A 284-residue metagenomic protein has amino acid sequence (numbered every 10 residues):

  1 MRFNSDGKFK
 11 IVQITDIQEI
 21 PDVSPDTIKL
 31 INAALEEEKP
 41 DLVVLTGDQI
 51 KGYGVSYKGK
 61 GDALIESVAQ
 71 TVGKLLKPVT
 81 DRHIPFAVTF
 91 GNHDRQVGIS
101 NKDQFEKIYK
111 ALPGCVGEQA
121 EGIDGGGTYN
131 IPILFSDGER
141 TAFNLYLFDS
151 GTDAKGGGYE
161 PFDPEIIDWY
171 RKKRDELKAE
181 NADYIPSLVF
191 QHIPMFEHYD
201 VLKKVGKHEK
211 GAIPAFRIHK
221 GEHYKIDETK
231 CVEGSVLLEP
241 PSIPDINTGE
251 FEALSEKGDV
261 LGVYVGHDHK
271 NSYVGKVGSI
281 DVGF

Functional and structural regions predicted by a protein language model:
M1-K74: N-terminal active-site segment of His-dependent metallophosphoesterases
M1-S24, I31, A179-D183, F190-L202 (+2 more regions): Mobile, glycine- and charge-enriched loop segments and immediately flanking short secondary-structure elements within
G7-K10, E38-V43, T80-A87, T141-F143 (+3 more regions): Loop/turn elements at helix/coil->beta-strand transitions in domains of secreted/extracellular proteins
K8-Q18, A142-T152, F190, I280-F284: Active-site-proximal beta-strand elements of phosphoester/diester hydrolases
D16, I31, V43, D48 (+5 more regions): Divalent metal-coordination and catalytic microenvironments
I20-D22, K51-G54, V88-S100, D153-G156 (+3 more regions): Active-site environment of divalent metal-dependent phosphoester hydrolases
D62-D183, H208-A215: Extended active-site neighborhood of metal-dependent phosphoesterases/phosphodiesterases
I213, R217, K225-F284: Conserved beta-sheet core of the metallophosphoesterase superfamily
